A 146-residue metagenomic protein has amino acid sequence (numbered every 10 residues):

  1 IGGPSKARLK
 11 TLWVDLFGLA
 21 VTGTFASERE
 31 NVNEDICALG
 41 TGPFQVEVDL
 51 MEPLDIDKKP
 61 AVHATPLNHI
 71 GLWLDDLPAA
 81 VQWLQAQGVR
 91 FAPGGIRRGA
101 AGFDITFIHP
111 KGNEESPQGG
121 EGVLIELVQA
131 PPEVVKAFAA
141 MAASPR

Functional and structural regions predicted by a protein language model:
I1, W13, L19, C37 (+4 more regions): Short, structured motif recognition centered on aromatic/hydrophobic residues
I1-K10, L67-L74, V128-R146: N-terminal beta-strand motif that seeds the catalytic metal site of vicinal oxygen chelate
I1-S5, D35-G40, K59-L84, K111: Vicinal oxygen chelate
P4-V21, A80-G88: Amphipathic alpha-helical segments
T22, P53-N68, P78, Q87-G94 (+1 more regions): A cross-kingdom feature marking solvent-exposed beta-strand/loop segments within repeated, beta-rich binding/scaffold
F25-E30: Short glycine/proline-centered loop/turn elements that form peptide/ligand docking sites
N31, T41-V46, E114-E121: Short, solvent-exposed loop/turn segments that connect beta-strands within catalytic domains and beta-strand-rich
I36, V81-R146: Vicinal oxygen chelate
